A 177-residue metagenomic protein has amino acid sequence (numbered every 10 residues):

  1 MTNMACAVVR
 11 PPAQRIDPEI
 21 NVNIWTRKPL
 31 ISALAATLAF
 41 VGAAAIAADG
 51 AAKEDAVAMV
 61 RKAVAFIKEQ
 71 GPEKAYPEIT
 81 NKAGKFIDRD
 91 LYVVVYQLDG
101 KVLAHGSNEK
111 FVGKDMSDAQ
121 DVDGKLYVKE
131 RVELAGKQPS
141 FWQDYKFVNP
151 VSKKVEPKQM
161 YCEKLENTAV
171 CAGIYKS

Functional and structural regions predicted by a protein language model:
T2-S177: N-terminal membrane-sensor/transducer module of prokaryotic signaling receptors
